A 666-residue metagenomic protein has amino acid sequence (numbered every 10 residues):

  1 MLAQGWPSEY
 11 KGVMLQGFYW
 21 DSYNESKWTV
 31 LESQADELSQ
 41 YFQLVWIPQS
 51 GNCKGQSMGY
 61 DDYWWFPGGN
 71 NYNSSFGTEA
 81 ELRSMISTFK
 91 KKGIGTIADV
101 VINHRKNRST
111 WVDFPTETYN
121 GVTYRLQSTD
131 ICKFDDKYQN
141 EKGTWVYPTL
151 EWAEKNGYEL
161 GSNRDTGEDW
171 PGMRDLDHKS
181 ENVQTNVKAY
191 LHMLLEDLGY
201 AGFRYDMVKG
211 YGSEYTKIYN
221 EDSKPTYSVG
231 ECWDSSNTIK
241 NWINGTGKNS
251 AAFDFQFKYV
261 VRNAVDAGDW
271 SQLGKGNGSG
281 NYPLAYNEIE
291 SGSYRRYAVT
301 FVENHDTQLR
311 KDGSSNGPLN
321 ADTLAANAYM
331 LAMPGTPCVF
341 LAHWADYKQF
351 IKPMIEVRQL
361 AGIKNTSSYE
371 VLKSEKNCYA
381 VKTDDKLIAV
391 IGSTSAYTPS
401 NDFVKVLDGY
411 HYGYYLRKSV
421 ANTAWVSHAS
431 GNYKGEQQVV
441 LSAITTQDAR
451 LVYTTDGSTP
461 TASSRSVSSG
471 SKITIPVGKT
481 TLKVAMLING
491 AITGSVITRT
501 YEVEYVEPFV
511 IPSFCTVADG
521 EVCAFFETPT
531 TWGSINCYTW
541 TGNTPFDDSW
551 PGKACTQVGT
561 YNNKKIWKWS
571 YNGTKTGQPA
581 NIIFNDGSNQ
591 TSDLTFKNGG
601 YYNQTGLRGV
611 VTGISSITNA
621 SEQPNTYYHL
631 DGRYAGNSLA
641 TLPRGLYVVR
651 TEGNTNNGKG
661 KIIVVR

Functional and structural regions predicted by a protein language model:
Q4-W170, L176, K209-G230: Acidic/aromatic-lined carbohydrate-recognition and catalytic surfaces of CAZymes acting on diverse glycans
Q4-W20, V30-S39, Q49-G51, G55-F66 (+2 more regions): Active-site-proximal helices and loops of the catalytic beta/alpha 8
V420-F509: Short, compositionally stereotyped local motifs that mark structural "simplifiers"
T459-G470, T528-K575, S588-L594: Aromatic-rich carbohydrate-binding modules that target alpha-glucans
G478, P643-L646: A glycine-anchored, Pro-Gly-centered beta-turn/N-cap motif
M486, F584-D586, V649-T651: Conserved structural position at the C-terminal beta-strand of extracellular beta-sandwich adhesion modules
V610-R633: Residue-level detector of functionally pivotal "anchor" positions at catalytic/ligand-binding pockets or at interdomain
L646-R666: C-terminal tail/sorting-segment detector
